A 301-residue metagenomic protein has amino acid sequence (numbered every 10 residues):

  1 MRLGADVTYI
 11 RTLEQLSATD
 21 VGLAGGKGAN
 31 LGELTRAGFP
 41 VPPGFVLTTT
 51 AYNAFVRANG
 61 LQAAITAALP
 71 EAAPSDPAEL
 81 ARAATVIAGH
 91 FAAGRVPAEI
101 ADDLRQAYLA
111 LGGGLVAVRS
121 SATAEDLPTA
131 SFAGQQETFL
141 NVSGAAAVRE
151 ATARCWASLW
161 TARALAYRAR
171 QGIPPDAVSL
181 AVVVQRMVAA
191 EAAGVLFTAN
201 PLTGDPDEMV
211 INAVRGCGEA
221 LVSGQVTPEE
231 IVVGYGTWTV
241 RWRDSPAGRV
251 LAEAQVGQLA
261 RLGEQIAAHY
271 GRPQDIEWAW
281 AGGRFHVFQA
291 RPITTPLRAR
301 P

Functional and structural regions predicted by a protein language model:
M1-V183, A192, A254, E264-A267 (+3 more regions): N-terminal beta-alpha lobe that positions the nucleotide/phosphoryl donor in ATP/NTP-coupled carboxylate activation
A122, R186-V188, R215, W280-G282 (+1 more regions): Short, flexible loop/turn elements at secondary-structure junctions
G194-F197: Short beta-strand scaffold segments in enzyme catalytic cores
P201, N212-E219, R291-L297: Glycine-rich phosphate/pyrophosphate-binding beta-alpha loops
E208-G282: Conserved catalytic alpha/beta cores of large enzymes that bind or transform nucleotide phosphates and polynucleotides
A299-P301: N-terminal, non-catalytic alpha-helical interaction modules of very large eukaryotic scaffold proteins
